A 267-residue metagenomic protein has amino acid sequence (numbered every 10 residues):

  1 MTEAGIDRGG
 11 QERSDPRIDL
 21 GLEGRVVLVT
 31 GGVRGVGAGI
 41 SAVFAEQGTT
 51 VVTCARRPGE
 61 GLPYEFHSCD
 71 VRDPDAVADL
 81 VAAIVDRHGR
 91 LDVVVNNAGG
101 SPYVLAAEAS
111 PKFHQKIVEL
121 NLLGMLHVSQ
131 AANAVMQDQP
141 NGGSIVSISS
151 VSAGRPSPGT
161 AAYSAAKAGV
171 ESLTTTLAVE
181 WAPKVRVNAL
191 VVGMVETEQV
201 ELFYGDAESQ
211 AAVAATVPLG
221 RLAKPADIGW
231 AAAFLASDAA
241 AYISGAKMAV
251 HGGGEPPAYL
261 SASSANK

Functional and structural regions predicted by a protein language model:
T2-I18, R155, S244-K267: Short C-terminal tail/terminal secondary-structure segment of NAD(P)H-dependent dehydrogenase/reductase domains
I6-D7, A189, E208-A239, I243 (+1 more regions): C-terminal helical subdomain
V33-R34: Conserved glycine-rich cofactor-binding loop
L105-V118, S209, V213: Substrate-binding pocket helix/loop in short-chain dehydrogenase/reductase
S129, A166: Active-site helix of classical SDR
A134, A178-P183, A241: Alpha-helical segment proximal to the catalytic Tyr-Lys
S150: Residue(s) in the substrate-gating loop at a strand-loop-helix junction that position the organic substrate next
